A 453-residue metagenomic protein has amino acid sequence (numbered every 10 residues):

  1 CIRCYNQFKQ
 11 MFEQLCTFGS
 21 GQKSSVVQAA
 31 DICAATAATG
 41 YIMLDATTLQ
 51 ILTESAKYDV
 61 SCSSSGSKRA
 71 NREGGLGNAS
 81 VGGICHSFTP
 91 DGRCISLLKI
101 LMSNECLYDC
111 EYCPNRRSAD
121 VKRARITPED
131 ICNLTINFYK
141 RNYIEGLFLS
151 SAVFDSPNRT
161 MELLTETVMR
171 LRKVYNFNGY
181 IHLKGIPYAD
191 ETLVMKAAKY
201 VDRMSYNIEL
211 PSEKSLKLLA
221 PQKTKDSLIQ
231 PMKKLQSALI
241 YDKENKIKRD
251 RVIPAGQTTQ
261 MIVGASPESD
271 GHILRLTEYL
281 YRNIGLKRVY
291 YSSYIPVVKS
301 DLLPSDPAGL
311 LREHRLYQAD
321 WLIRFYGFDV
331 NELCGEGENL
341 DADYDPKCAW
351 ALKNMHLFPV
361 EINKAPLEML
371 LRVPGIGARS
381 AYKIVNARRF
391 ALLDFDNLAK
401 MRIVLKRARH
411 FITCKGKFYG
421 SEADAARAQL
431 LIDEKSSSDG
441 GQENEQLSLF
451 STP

Functional and structural regions predicted by a protein language model:
C4-G19, S25-A29, T36-E105, I412 (+2 more regions): Flexible, acidic/Gly-rich N-terminal and inter-domain linker regions that tether and position cofactor-handling modules
E105-N115: Local cysteine-cluster metal-coordination motifs and their immediate loop/turn environment, predominantly Fe-S cluster
R116-I131, Y139-L164, R170-E191, A198-I247 (+3 more regions): Core AdoMet radical
R203, I208, S212, I229-S300 (+2 more regions): Conserved C-terminal portion of the radical SAM core fold that forms the substrate/S-adenosylmethionine-binding
L302-M369, H410-L430: Long, highly charged, low-complexity intrinsically disordered interaction regions that mediate electrostatic DNA/RNA
A387-R388: Residue-level signature of tetratricopeptide-repeat
N397-C414: Extracellular LysM carbohydrate-binding repeats and other cell-envelope/extracellular binding modules
